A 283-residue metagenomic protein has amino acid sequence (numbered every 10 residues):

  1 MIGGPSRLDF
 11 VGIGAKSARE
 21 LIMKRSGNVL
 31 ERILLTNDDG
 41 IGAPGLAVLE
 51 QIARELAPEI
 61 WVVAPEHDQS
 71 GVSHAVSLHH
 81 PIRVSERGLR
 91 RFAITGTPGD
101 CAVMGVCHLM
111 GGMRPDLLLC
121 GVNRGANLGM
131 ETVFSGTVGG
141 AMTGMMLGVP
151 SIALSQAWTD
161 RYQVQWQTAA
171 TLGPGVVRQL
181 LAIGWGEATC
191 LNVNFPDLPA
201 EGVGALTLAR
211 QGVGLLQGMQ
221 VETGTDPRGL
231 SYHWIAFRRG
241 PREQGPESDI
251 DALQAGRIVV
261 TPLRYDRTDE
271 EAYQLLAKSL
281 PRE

Functional and structural regions predicted by a protein language model:
M1-S26: N-terminal amphipathic/basic-hydrophobic helices that include classical n-h-c signal peptides and signal-anchor
K24-I33, A47-R114: A cross-family phosphate/adenosyl-ligand binding-site feature
T36, V63-P65, T95, C120-N123 (+3 more regions): Short beta-strand segments
D39-A47: Short acidic, Gly/Ser-rich segments with clustered Asp/Glu that frequently serve as metal-coordination loops in enzyme
C101, W166-E283: Electrostatically charged, flexible surface regions
G105-G112, G139-P150: Alpha-helix C-terminal capping segments
A126-S135: Glycine/threonine-rich flexible loop motifs
M145-T168: Glycine-rich phosphate/pyrophosphate-binding loops and their adjacent beta-strand/loop elements at enzyme active sites
